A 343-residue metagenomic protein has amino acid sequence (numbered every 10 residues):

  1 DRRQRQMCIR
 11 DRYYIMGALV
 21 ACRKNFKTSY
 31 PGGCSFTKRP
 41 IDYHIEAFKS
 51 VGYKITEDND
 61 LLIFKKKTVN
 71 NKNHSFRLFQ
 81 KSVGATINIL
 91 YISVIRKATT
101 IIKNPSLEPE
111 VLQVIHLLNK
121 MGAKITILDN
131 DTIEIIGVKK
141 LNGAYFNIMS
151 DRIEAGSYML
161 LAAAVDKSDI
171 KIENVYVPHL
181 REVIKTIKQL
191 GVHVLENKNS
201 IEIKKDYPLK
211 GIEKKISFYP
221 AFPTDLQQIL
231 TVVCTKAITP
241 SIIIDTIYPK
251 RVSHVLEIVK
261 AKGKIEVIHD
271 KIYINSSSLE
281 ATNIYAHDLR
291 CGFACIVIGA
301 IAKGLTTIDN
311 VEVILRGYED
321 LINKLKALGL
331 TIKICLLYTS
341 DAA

Functional and structural regions predicted by a protein language model:
D1-R5, I9, Y338-A343: Single conserved hydrophobic/aromatic residue that forms the stacking wall/gate of nucleotide- or nucleobase-binding
R10-S75: Hydrophobic alpha-helical hairpins/lids featuring a short glycine-rich hinge
D11, M16, T56, V69 (+6 more regions): Interaction-mediating elements
R12-Y14, S75-L78, G84-T86, L90 (+6 more regions): Intrinsic, low-complexity N-terminal interaction/targeting segments
L61-K65, T132-I136, I201-K204, K271-N275: Minor-groove-contacting beta-hairpin "wing" of winged helix-turn-helix DNA-binding domains
F79-A162: Internal metal/ion-chelating core segments
S150-H269: A glycine- and small/hydrophobic-rich beta-loop-beta segment that serves as a flexible "lid/hinge" or phosphate-binding
I308-S340: Structural signal for terminal/edge beta-strands and the immediately following C-terminal loop/tail that closes
